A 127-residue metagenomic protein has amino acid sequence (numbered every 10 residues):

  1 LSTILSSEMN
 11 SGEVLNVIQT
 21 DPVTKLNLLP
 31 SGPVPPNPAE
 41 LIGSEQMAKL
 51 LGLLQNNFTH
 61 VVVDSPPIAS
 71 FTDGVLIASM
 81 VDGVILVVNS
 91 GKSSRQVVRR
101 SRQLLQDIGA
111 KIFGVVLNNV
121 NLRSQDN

Functional and structural regions predicted by a protein language model:
L1-N127: P-loop NTP-binding module
